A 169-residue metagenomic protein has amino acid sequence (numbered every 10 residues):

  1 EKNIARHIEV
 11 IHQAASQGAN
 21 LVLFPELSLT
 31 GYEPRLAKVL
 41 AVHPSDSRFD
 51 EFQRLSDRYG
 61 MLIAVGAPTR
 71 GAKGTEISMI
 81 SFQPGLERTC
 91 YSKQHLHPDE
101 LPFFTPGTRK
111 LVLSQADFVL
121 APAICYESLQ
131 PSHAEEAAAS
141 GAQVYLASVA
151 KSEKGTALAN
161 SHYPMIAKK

Functional and structural regions predicted by a protein language model:
K2-Q13, S128-E135: Short, acidic/polar
E9-P84, E153-K169: Cys-nucleophile CN-hydrolase/nitrilase-fold catalytic domain and related Cys-dependent amidase chemistry that acts on
L27, S128, A150: Flexible loop residues that form catalytic and substrate-binding hotspots at small-molecule/glycan-binding clefts
R54, R70-S140, E153-S161, M165: Active-site catalytic loop in hydrolytic enzyme cores
A64-V65, V119-A123, A147: Short catalytic-loop micro-motif centered on adjacent basic/acidic residues
A139-Q143, A147, K168: Short helix-capping and hinge/turn segments at secondary-structure transitions, especially at repeat and domain
Y145-G155: His/Asp/Glu-enriched short active-site or ligand-binding loop at hydrolase and phosphoryl-transfer sites
